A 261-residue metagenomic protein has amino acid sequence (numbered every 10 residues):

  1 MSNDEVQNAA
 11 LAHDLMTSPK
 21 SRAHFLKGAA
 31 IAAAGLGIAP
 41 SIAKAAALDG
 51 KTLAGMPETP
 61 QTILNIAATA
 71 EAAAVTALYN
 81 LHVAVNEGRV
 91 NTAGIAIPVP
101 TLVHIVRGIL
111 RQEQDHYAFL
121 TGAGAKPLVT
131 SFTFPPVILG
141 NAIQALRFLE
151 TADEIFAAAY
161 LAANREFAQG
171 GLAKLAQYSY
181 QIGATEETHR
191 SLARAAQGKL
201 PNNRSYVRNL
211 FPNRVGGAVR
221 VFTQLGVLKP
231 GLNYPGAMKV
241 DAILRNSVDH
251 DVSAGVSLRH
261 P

Functional and structural regions predicted by a protein language model:
S2-K20, K27-P261: All-alpha RGS (Regulator of G-protein Signaling) helical domain and cognate RGS-like helical scaffolds
